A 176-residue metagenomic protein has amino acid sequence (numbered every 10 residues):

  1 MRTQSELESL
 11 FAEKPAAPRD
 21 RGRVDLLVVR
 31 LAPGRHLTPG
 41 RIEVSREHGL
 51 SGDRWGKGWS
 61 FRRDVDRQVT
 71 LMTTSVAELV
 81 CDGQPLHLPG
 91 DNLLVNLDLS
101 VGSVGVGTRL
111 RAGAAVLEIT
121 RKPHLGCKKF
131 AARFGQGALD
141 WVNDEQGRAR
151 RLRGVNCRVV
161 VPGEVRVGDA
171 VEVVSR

Functional and structural regions predicted by a protein language model:
M1-R176: Metal-cofactor-dependent catalytic cores
